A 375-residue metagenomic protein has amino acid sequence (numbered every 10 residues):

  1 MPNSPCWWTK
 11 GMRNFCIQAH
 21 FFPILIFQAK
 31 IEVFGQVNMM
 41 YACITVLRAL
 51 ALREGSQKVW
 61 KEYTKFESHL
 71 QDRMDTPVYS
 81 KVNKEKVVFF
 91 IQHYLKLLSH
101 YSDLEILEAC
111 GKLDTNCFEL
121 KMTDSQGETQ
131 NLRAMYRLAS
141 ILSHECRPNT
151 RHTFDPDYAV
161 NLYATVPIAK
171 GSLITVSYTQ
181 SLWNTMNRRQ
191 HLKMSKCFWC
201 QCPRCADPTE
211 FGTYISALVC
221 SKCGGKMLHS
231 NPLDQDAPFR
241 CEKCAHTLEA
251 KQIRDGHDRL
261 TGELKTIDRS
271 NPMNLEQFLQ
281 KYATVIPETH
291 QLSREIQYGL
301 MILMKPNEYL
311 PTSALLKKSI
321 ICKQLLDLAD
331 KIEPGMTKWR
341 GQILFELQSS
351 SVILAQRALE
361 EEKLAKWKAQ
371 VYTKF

Functional and structural regions predicted by a protein language model:
P2-F375: Short alpha-helical interaction motifs and adjacent low-complexity tails used for partner binding in regulatory proteins
